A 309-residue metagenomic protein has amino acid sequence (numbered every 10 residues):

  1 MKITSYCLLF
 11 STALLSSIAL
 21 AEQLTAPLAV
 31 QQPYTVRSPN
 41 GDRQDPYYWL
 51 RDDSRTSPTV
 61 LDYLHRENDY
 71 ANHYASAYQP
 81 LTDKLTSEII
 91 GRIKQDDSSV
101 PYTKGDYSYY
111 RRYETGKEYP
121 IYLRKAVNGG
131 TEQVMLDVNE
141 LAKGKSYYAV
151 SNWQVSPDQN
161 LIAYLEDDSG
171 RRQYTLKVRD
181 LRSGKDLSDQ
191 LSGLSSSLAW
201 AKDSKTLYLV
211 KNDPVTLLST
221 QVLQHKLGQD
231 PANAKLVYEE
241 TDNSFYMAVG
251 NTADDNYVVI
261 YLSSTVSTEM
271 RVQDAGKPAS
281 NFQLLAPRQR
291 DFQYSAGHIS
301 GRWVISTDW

Functional and structural regions predicted by a protein language model:
M1-L8: Bacterial N-terminal signal peptides that target proteins for export
L8-A13, A19-W309: Beta-propeller folds
